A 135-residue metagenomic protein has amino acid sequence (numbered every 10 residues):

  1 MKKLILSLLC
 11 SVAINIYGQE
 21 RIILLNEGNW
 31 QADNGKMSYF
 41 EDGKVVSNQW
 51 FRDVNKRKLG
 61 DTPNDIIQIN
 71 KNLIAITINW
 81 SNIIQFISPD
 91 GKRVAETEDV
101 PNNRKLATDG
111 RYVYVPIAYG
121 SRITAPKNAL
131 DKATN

Functional and structural regions predicted by a protein language model:
L6-G18: Hydrophobic h-region of N-terminal signal peptides that target proteins for export in Gram-negative bacteria
I22-D33, Q68-I69, I74-W80, Y114-Y119: Conserved beta-strand positions in repeat-built beta-propeller and related beta-rich domains
Q31-S38, I83-F86, S121-K127: Structural motif
Y39-N72: N-terminal, post-signal-peptide region of Sec/Tat-exported proteins
V45-K58, G91-E98, D131-N135: A short beta-strand motif characteristic of beta-propeller blades
K58-I67, P101-R111: Repeated scaffold domains used in trafficking and secretory/extracellular systems, primarily beta-propellers
L59-G91: Mid-chain, structured segments of secreted extracytoplasmic proteins
R104-N135: A charged, solvent-exposed segment within the mature domains of Sec-exported extracytoplasmic proteins
